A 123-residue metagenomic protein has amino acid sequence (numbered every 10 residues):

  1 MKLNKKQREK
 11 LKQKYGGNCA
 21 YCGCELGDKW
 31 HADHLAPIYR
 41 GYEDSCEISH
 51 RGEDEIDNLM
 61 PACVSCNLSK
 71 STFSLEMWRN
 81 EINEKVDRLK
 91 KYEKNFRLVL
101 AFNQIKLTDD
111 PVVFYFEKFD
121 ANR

Functional and structural regions predicted by a protein language model:
M1-K6, K14, G23-G27, H50 (+3 more regions): Extended charged
H31-P37: Histidine-centered catalytic micro-motifs used for acid/base chemistry in nuclease and nucleotide-processing active
R40: Conserved catalytic/switch belt of AAA+ P-loop NTPases
E43-I48: Short acidic (Asp/Glu) patches
